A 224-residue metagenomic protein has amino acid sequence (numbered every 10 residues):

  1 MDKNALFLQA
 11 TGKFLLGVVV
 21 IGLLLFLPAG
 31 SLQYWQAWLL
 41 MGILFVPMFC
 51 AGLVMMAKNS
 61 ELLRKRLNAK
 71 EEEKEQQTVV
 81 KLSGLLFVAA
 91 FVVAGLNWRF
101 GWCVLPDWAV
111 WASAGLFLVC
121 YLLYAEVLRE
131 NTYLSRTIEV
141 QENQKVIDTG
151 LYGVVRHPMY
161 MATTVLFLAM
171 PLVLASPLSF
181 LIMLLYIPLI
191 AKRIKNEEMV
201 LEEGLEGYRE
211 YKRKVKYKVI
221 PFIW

Functional and structural regions predicted by a protein language model:
M1-F7: Short, Lys/Arg-rich, polar N-terminal cytosolic tail immediately upstream of the first transmembrane signal-anchor
Q9-K13, L25, Y133-V140: Short, motif-level signal for alpha-helix interfacial/capping segments enriched in acidic residues and aromatics/proline
A10, F14-L23, M41, F45 (+2 more regions): Alpha-helical transmembrane spans of integral membrane proteins, capturing the lipid-embedded, hydrophobic core of TM
V20, V80-A94: Hydrophobic alpha-helical transmembrane segments of multi-pass integral membrane proteins
G22-L27, F91-V92, F167-P171: Alpha-helical transmembrane segments of multipass membrane proteins
L23-W38: Short, hydrophobic transmembrane alpha-helix segments
G52-V79, G95-W224: Cytosolic-biased juxtamembrane loops and peripheral soluble domains of multi-pass membrane proteins
